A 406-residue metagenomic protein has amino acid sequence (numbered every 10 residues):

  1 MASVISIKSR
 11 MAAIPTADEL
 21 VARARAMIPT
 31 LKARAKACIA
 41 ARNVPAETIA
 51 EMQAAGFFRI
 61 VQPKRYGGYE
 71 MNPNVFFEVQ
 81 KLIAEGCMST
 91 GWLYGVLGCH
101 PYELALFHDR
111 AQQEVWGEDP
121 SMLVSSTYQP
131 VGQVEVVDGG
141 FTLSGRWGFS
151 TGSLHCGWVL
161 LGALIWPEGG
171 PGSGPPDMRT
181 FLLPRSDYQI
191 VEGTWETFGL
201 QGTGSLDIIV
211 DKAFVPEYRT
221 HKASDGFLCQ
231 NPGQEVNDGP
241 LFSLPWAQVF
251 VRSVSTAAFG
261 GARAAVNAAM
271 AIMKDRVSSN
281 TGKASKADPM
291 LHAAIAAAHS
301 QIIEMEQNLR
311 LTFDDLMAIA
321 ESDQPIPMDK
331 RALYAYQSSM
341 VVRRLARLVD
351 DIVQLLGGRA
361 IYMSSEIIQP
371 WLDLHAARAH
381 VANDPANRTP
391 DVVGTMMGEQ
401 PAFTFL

Functional and structural regions predicted by a protein language model:
K32, K36-I39, E304-M340, D350-I361: C-terminal helix-coil-helix/basic helical segment that borders enzyme active sites and/or dimer interfaces and provides
V44-A54, F58-G157, G172-P176: Glycine-rich flavin
V136, W147, G162-I165, L182-R185 (+5 more regions): Short, structured patches in soluble enzyme cores that scaffold and shape functional sites
R146-T194: DPxDG-like acidic metal-binding loop motif
F198, S205-I302: Glycine-rich beta->alpha junctions and the first turn(s) of the following alpha-helix
G260, A296-I303, A335, S339-A346 (+2 more regions): Generic structural signal for well-ordered, non-transmembrane alpha-helical segments in soluble/cytosolic regions
L356-L406: Glycine-rich phosphate/cofactor-binding loops in nucleotide/flavin-utilizing enzymes
